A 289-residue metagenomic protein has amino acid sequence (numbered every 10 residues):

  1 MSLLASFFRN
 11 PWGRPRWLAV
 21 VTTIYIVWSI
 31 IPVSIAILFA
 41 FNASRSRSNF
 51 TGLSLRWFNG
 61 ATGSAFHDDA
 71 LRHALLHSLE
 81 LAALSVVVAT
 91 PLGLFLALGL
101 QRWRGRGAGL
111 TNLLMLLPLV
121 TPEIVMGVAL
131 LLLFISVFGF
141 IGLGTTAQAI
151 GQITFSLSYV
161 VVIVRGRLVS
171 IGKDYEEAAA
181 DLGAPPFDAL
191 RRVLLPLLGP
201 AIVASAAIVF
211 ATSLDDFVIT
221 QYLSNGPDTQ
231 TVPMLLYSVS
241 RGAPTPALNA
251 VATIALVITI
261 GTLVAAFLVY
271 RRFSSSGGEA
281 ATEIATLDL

Functional and structural regions predicted by a protein language model:
S2-P11, A83-M115, V128, L132-S136 (+2 more regions): Transmembrane-helix boundary motif in ABC transporter permease subunits
S2-S6, W12, W17-V20, G107 (+4 more regions): C-terminal transmembrane helix and the adjacent membrane-cytosol boundary/short C-terminal tail of inner/organellar
L4-F8, L55, G107, I124-S156 (+2 more regions): Membrane-interfacial helix termini and adjacent extracytoplasmic/periplasmic loops of multi-pass transporters
F8-R14, R45, G52, W57-D69 (+2 more regions): Interhelical loop and adjacent transmembrane-helix boundary motif in polytopic membrane transport permeases
V20-V33, I153, V160-V164, I171-G172 (+1 more regions): Transmembrane alpha-helices
I30-R45, H77, G127-G139, A207-S213 (+4 more regions): A structural signal for multi-pass alpha-helical bundles of membrane permease subunits that mediate small-molecule
V33, A82, V86-L94, L98 (+7 more regions): Hydrophobic positions within alpha-helical transmembrane segments of bacterial inner-membrane proteins
A70-E80, I135-Y159, G199-I202, A206: Loop-to-helix entry region at the N-terminal start of transmembrane alpha-helices in multi-pass membrane transporters
